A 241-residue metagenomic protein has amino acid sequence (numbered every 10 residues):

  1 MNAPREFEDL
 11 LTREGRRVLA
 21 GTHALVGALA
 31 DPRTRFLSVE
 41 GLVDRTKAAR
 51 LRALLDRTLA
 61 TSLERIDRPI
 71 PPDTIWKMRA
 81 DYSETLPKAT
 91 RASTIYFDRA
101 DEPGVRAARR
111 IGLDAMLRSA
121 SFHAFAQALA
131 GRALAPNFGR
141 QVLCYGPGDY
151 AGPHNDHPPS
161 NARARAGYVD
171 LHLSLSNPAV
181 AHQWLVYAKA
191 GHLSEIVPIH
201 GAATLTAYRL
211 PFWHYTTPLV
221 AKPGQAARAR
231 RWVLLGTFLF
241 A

Functional and structural regions predicted by a protein language model:
N2-E6, D149, D156-P159, A164-Y168 (+1 more regions): Catalytic core of Fe(II)/2-oxoglutarate
N2-L19, A24-A124: Non-heme Fe(II)/2-oxoglutarate
L59, L63, A133-L134, A179: Secondary-structure boundary/capping signal
A108, H154-H157: Short acidic (Asp/Glu) patches
F125-R132: Conserved nucleotide-cofactor-binding alpha/beta core module
R132-Q141, A181: A short coil-to-beta-strand element that immediately follows conserved catalytic motifs
R140-G152: A short beta-strand-loop-alpha-helix capping motif that often carries His-Thr
